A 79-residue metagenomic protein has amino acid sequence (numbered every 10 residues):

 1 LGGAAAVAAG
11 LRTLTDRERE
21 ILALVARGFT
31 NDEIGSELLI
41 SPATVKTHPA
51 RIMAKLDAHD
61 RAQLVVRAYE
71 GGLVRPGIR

Functional and structural regions predicted by a protein language model:
L1-R12, D16, E20-L22, E70-P76: Short, flexible helix-to-coil linker/hinge segments that flank and couple to helix-turn-helix
A8-L11, R27, K55: ABC ATPase NBD switch/coupling site
L22, E33-E37, R67, G77-R79: Recognition helices and adjacent regulatory flanks at domain boundaries
L22-A26, M53, V65: Hydrophobic residues on short alpha-helical segments
L24-A26, A43, Y69: Short amphipathic helical patch at the helix-1/turn junction of helix-turn-helix
T30-Q63: Recognition helix of helix-turn-helix DNA-binding domains
A54-R79: Basic, Lys/Arg-enriched C-terminal extension of HTH/homeodomain DNA-binding domains
